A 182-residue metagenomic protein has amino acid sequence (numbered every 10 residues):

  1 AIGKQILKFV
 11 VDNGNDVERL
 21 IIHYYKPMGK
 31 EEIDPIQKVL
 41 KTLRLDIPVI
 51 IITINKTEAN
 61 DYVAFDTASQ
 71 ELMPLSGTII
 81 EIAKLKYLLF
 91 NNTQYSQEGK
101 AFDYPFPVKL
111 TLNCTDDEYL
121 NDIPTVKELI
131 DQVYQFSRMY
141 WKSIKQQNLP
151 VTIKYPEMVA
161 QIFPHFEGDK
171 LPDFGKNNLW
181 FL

Functional and structural regions predicted by a protein language model:
A1-L182: Long, contiguous domain-sized segments
